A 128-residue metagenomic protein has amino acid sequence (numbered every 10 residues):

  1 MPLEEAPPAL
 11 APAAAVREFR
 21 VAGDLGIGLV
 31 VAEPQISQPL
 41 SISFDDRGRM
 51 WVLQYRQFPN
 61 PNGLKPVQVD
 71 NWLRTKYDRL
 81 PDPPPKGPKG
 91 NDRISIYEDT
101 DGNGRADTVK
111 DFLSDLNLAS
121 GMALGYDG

Functional and structural regions predicted by a protein language model:
M1-G128: Beta-propeller domains with acidic blade repeats across secreted/periplasmic ectodomains and cytosolic WD/CNH propellers
